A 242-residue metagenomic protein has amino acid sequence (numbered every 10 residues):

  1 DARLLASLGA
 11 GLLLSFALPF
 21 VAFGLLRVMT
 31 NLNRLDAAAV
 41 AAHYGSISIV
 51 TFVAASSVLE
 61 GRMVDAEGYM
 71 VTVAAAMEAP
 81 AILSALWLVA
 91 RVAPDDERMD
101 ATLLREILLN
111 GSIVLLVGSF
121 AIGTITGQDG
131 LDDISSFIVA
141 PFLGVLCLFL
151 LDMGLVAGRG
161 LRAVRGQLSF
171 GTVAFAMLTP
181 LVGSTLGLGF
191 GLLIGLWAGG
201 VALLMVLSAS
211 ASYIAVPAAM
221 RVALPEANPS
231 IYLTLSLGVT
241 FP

Functional and structural regions predicted by a protein language model:
A2-M153, G158, R165-L168, M177-P242: Alpha-helical transmembrane segments of multi-pass small-molecule/ion transporters
